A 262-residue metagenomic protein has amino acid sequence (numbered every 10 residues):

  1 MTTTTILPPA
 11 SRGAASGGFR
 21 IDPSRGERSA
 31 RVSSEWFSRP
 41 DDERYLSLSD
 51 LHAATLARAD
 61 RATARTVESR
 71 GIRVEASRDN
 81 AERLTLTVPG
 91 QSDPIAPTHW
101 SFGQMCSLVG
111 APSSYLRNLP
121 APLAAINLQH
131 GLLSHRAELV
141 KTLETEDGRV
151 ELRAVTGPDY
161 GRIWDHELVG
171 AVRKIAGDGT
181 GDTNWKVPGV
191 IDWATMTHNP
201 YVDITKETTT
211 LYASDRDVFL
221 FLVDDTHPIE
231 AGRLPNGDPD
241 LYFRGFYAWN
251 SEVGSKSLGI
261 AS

Functional and structural regions predicted by a protein language model:
T2-I175, Y201: Feature for intrinsically disordered/low-complexity regulatory segments and propeptides
R162-S262: Intrinsic disorder/low-complexity polar-acidic segments
